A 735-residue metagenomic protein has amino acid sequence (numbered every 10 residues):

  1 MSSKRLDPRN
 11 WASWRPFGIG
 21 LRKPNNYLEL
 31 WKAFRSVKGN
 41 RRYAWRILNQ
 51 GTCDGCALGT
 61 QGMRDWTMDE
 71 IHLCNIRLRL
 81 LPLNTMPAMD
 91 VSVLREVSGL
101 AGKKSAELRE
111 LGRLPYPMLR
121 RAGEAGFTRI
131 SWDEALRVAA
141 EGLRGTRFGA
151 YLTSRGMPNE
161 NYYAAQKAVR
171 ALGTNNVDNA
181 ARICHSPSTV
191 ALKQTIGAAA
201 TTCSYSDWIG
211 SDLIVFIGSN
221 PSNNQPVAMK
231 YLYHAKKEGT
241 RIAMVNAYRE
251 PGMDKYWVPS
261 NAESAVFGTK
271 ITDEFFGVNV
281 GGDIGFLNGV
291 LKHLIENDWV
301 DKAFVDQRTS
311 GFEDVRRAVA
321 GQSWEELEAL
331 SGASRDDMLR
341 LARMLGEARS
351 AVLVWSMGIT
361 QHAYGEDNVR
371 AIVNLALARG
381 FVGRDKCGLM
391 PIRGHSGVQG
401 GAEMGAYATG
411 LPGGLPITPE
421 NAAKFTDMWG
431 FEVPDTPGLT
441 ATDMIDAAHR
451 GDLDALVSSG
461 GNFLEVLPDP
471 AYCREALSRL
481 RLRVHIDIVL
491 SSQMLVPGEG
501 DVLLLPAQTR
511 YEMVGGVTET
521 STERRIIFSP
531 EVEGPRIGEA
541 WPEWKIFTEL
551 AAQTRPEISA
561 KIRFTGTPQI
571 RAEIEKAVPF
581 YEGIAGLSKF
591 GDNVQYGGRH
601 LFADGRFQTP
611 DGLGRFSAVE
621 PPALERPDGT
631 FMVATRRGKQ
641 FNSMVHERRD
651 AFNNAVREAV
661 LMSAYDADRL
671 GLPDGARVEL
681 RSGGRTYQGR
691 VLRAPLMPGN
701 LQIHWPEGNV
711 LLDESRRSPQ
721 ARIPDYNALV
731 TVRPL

Functional and structural regions predicted by a protein language model:
M1-G59: Intrinsically disordered, low-structural-confidence terminal and linker regions
S2-N25, G112-G397, E403, A422-F602 (+2 more regions): Cofactor-pocket helix-loop regions in the catalytic cores of large enzyme subunits
C53-C56, C74, C184: Disulfide-bonded cysteines in secreted/extracellular proteins and peptides
G59-R79: Iron-sulfur (Fe-S) cluster-binding segments and ferredoxin-like electron-carrier domains, especially [2Fe-2S]
C74-R95, M253-T269, P416-F425: Charged, glycine/proline-rich intrinsically disordered loops and linkers
L80-G126, L136, E160: Low-complexity, highly charged intrinsically disordered N-terminal segments that act as targeting/localization
S529-E549, L692-D725: Active-site-adjacent segment of 2-oxoglutarate/Fe(II) JmjC oxygenases
S588-S718, V732-L735: Long, compositionally biased stretches
